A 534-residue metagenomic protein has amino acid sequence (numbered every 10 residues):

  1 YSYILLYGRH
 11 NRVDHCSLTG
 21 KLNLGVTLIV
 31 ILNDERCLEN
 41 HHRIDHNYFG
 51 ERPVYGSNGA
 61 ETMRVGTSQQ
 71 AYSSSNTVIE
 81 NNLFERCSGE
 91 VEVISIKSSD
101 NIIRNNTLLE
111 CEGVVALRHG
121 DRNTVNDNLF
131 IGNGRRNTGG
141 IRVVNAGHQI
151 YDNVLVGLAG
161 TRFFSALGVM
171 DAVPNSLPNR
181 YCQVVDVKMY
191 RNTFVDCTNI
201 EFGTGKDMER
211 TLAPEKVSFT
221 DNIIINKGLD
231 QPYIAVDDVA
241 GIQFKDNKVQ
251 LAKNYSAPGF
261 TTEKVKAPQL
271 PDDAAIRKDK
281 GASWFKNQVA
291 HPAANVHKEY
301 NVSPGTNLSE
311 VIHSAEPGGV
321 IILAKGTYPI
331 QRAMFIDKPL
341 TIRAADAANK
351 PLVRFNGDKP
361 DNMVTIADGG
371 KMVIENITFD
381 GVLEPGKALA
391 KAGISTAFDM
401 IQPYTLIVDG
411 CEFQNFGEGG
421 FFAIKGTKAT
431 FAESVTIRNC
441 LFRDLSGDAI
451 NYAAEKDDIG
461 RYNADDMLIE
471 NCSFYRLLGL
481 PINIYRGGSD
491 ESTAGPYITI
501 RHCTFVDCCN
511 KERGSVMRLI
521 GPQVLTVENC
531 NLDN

Functional and structural regions predicted by a protein language model:
Y1-G259, K264, K359-T365, D380-L406 (+1 more regions): Glycine- and acidic/polar-rich repeat regions and solenoidal domains
V93-I96, R118, V236, L308-A315 (+4 more regions): Short, T/G/N/S-enriched strand-turn elements that build extracellular solenoid repeat scaffolds
N105-N106, I131-G132, N301-P304, K325-T327 (+1 more regions): Short, solvent-exposed secondary-structure boundary motifs
N247-V249, G319-L323, I342: Extracellular beta-strand repeat scaffolds in secreted/surface proteins
V265-N287: C-terminal functional modules
A290-N295, R343-D346: Short, conserved catalytic or adaptor-binding loops enriched in Gly and charged residues
P292-I330: Acidic Gly/Asp/Thr-rich repetitive segments characteristic of extracellular carbohydrate-active and adhesion proteins
V320, P329-G357, T365-I377, I407-D409: Beta-solenoid repeat scaffold
